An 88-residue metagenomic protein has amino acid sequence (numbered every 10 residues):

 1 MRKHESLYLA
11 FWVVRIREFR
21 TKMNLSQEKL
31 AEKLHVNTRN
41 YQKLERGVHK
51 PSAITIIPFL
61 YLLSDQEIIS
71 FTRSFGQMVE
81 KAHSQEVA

Functional and structural regions predicted by a protein language model:
M1-K22: A short, Lys/Arg-rich alpha-helix, primarily the initiator
R2, S6, I69-A88: Short, charged recognition helix plus adjacent turn of helix-turn-helix-like nucleic-acid-binding domains
I16, Q27, T38, A53-I56: Helix-turn-helix DNA-binding elements, focusing on the entry/boundary residues of the two helices that contact DNA
R20, A31, L60: The alpha-helix within a helix-turn-helix
M23-Q42: Short alpha-helical DNA-recognition segment
S52-F71: DNA major-groove recognition helix of helix-turn-helix/homeodomain DNA-binding modules
